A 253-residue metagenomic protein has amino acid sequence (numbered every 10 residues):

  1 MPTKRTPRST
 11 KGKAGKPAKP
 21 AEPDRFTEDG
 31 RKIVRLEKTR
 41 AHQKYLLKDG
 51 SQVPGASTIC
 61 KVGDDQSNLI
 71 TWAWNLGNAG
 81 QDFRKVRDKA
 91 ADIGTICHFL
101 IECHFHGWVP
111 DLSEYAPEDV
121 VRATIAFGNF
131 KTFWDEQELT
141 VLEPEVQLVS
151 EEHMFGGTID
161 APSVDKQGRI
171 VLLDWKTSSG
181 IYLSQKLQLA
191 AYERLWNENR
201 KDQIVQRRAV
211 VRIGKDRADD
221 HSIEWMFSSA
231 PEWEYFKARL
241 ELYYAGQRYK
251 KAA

Functional and structural regions predicted by a protein language model:
M1, A252-A253: Short intrinsically disordered terminal tails
P2-G156: Metal-dependent nuclease catalytic cores that hydrolyze phosphodiester bonds in DNA/RNA, characterized by
V146-K251: Nucleic-acid nuclease catalytic cores
